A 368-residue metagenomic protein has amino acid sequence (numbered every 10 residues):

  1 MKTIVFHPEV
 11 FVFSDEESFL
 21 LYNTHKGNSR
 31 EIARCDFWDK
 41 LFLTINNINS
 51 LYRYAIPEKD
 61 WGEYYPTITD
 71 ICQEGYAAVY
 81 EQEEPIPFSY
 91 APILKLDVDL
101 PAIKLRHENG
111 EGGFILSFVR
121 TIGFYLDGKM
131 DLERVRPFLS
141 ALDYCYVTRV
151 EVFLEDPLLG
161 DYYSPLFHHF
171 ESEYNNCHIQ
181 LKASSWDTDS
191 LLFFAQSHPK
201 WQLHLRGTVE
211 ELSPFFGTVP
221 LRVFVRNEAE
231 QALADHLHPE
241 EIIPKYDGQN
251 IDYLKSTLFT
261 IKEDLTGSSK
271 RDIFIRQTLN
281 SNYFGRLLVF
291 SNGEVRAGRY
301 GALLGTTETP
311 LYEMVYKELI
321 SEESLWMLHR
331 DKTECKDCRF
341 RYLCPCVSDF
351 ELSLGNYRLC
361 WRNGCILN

Functional and structural regions predicted by a protein language model:
M1-G27: Long, low-complexity, charged/polar intrinsically disordered regions in eukaryotic proteins
K2-I4, R226-G298, L343: A C-terminal junction/extension of Radical SAM enzymes
K2-T3, D60-W61, T67, L304-N368: Flexible mid-to-C-terminal extensions adjoining Fe-S/redox cofactors in radical SAM and related proteins
E31-V150, S164-P165, D337: Long, charge-rich, low-complexity alpha-helical segments
E74, F274-E323: A broadly conserved sequence feature marking short terminus-proximal activation segments in nucleic acid-centric
L116-D131, L142-G160, F170-T188, P199-E210 (+1 more regions): Core AdoMet radical
R136-A141, Y162-H169, D189-F194, S213-F216: A short acidic, amphipathic alpha-helical/loop segment
L205, V209-G248, N356, W361-N368: Non-catalytic interaction/Regulatory regions outside core domains
